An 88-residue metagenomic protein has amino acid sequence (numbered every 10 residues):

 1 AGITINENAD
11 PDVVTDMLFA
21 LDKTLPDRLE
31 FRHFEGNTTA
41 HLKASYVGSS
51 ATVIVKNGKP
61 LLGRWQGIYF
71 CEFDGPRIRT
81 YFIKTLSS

Functional and structural regions predicted by a protein language model:
A1-S88: Active-site histidine-anchored catalytic micro-motif
